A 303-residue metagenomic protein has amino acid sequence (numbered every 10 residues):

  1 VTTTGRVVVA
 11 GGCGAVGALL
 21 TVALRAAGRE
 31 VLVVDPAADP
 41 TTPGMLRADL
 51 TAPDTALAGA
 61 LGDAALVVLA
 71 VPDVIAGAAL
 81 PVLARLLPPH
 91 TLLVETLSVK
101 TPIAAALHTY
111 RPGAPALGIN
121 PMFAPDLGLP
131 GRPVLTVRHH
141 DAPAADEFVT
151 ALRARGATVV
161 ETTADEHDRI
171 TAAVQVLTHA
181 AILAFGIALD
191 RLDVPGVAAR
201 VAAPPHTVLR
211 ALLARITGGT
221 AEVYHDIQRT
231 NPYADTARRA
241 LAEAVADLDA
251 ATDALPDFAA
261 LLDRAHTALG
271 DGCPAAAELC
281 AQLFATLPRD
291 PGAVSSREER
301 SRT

Functional and structural regions predicted by a protein language model:
V1-L57: NAD(P)+-binding Rossmann beta1-loop-alpha1 motif at the extreme N-terminus of oxidoreductases
V9-A10, L69, T136: Hydrophobic Val/Ile/Leu positions in short beta-strands of Rossmann-like dinucleotide-binding domains
D54-A84: Rossmann-like NAD(P)-binding element
L86-I103: ADP-ribose/adenylate-binding Rossmann-like module
V99-A164, D168-T171: Rossmann-fold dinucleotide-binding core
R132, H167-G218: Active-site-proximal catalytic alpha-helix in oxidoreductases
A199-A275: Interdomain hinge/lid region at the active-site interface of Rossmann-like NAD(P)-dependent oxidoreductases
L255-T303: C-terminal non-catalytic accessory extensions
